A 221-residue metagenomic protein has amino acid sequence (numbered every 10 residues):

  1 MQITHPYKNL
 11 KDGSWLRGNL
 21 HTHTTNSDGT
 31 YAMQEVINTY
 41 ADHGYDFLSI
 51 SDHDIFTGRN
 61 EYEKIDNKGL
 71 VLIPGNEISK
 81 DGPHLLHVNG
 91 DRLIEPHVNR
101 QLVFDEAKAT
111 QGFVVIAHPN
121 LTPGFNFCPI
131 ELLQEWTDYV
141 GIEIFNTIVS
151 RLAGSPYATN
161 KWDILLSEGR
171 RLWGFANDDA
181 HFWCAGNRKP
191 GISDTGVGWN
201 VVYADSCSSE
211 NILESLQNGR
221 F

Functional and structural regions predicted by a protein language model:
M1-W15, M33, W183-F221: C-terminal functional module detector
Q2-T137, E143-I164, E168, F175-N187: A metal-dependent hydrolase metal-coordination microenvironment
R171-F175, N211-L213: Acidic/polar loop patches that form or flank catalytic/metal-binding clefts of enzymes that bind anionic ligands
